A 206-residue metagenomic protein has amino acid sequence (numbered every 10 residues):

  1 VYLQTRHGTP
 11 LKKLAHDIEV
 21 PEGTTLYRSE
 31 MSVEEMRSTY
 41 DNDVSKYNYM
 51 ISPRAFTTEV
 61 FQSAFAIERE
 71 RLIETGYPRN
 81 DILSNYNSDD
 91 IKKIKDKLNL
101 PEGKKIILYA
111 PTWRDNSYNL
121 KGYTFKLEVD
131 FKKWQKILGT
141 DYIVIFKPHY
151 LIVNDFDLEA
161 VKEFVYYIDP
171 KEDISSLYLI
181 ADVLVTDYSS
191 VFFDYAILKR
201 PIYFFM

Functional and structural regions predicted by a protein language model:
V1-L11, G23, K126-K132, R200-M206: A short, gly/pro- and small-residue-rich
V1-N85: Active-site and donor-binding regions of nucleotide-sugar-utilizing enzymes
V1-Q4, E172-M206: A donor-sugar binding/catalytic signature common to diverse glycosyltransferases and related nucleotide-sugar
Y40, F131, I174: Acidic, amphipathic alpha-helical patches
N48-R54, V144-I145, L184-V185: A short beta-strand/loop micro-motif in the catalytic core of glycosyltransferases that engages the nucleotide-sugar
P53-F56, Y150, Y188: Helix N-cap/beta->alpha junction signal
L72-L158: Conserved catalytic-core segment of nucleotide-activated headgroup transferases in glycan assembly
I152-P170: Nucleotide-activated donor-binding/catalytic signature segment of Leloir-type glycosyltransferases, i.e., the conserved
